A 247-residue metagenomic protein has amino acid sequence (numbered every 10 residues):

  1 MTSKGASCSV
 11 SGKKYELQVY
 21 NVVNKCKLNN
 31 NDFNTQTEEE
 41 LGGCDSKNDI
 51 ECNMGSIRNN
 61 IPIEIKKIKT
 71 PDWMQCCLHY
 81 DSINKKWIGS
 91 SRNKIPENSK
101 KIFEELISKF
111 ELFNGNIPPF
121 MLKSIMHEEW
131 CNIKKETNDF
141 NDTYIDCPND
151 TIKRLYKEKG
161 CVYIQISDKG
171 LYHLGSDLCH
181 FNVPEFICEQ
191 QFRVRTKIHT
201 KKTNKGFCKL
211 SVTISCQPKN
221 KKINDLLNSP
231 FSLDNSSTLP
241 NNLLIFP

Functional and structural regions predicted by a protein language model:
M1-T2, P247: Polar low-complexity intrinsically disordered regions
T2-I83: Catalytic centers of nucleases
S3-V10, R58-R193, I198-C208, C216 (+2 more regions): Catalytic cores of nucleic-acid endonucleases
T213: Active-site scaffold segments
I223-P247: Charge-dense, extended regions
